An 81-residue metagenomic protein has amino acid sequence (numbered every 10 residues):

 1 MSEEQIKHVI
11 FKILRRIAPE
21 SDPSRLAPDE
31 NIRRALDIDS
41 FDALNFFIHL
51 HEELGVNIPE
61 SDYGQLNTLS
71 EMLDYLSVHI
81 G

Functional and structural regions predicted by a protein language model:
S2-D37, E53, E60-G81: Phosphopantetheine-dependent thiolation modules in NRPS/PKS and related acyl-activating systems
D42: Two-component histidine kinase catalytic core, primarily the HATPase_c
